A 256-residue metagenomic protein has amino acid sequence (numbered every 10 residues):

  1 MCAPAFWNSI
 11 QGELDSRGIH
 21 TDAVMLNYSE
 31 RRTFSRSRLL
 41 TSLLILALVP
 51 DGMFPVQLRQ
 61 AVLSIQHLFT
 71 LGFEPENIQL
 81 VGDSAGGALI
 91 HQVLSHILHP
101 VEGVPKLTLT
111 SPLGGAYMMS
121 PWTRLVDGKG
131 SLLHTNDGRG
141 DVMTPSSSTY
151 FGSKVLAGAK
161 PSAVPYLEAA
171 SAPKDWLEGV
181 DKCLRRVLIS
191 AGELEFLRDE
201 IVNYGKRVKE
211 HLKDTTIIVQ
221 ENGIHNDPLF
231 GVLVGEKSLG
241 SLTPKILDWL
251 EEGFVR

Functional and structural regions predicted by a protein language model:
P4-H20, Y28-R32, R59, L68-N77 (+1 more regions): Alpha/beta hydrolase fold serine-hydrolase catalytic domain that processes acyl esters and thioesters
T21-S29, R36-D51: Conserved alpha/beta-hydrolase
L44, G82, M119: Active-site flanking residues adjacent to catalytic metal/cofactor-binding acidic residues
G52, A88, D199: Residues that form or flank phosphate/diphosphate-binding pockets in enzymes that use nucleotide phosphates
F54-A61: Conserved donor sugar-nucleotide recognition element shared by glycan-biosynthetic enzymes
G82, G86, I90: Gly/Ala-rich beta-loop-alpha elbow adjacent to hydrolase catalytic centers
